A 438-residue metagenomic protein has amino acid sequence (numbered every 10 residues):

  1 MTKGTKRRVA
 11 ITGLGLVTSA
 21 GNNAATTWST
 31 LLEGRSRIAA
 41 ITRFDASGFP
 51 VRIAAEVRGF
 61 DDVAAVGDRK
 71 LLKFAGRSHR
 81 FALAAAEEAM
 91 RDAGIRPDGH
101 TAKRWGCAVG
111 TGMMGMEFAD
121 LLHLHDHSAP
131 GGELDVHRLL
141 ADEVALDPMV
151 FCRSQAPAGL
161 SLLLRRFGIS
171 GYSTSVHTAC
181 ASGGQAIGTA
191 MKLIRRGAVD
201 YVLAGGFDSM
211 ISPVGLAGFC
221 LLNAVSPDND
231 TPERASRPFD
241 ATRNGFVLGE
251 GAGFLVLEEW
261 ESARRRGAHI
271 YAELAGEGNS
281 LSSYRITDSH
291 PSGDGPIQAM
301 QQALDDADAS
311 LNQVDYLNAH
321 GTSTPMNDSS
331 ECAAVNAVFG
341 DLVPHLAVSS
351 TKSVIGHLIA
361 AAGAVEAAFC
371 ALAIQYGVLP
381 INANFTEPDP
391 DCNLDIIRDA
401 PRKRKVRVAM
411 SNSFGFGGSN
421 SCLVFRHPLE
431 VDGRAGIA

Functional and structural regions predicted by a protein language model:
M1-I11, P97-A102, A307-Q313, P344 (+1 more regions): Flexible, low-complexity linker/loop segments at domain and module junctions
M1-L71, A93, T111, E261-Y271 (+2 more regions): ACP-dependent fatty acid/polyketide chain-elongation machinery
R8-T12, R35-A40, D230-A307, Y316 (+1 more regions): Condensing-enzyme catalytic core mediating Claisen C-C bond formation in acyl metabolism
I11, R35-T174, F207-L216, L311-N327: Conserved beta-ketoacyl condensing-enzyme motif
I11-G13, L31, A86, C107 (+10 more regions): Conserved small-residue
A82-I95, A156-L160, L164-F167, S173-D208 (+4 more regions): Active-site-proximal alpha-helical scaffold in enzymes
A129-D147, G188, K192, R196 (+3 more regions): Glycine-/small-residue-rich "gating" segment that lines the acyl/pantetheine channel and substrate pocket
A198-N244, E277-P291, G321-D328, H345-D395: Acyl-CoA/ACP chain-elongation machinery
